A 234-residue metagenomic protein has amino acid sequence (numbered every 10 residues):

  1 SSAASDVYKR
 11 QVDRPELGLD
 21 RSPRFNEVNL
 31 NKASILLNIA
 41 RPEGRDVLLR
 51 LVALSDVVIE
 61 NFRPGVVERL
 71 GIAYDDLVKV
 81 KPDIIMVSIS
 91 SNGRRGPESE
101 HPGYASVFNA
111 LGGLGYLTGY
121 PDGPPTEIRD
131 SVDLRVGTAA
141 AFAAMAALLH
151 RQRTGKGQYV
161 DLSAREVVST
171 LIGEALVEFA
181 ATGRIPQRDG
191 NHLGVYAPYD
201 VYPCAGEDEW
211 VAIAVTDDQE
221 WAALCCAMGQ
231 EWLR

Functional and structural regions predicted by a protein language model:
S2-A143, A147-K156: N-terminal helix-loop segment corresponding to the beta1-alpha1 unit of nucleotide/adenylate-binding folds
K9-V12, A180-Q187: Short Pro/Gly-enriched beta-strand edge/turn motifs at strand-loop
R21-S22, Y196-P198: Residues that act as N-cap/strand-start positions at coil-to-secondary-structure junctions
D130-M145, A164-I172, T216, E220: Mid-domain beta-loop-alpha active-site segment that forms a flexible, acidic cofactor/metal-binding surface
G137-G157, T170, E174-T182, C225-W232: Oxidoreductase and adenylate-handling cofactor-binding alpha/beta cores
G157-R165: Beta-strand segments within the central parallel beta-sheet cores of soluble alpha/beta enzyme folds
P186-G194, V201, I213: Short Gly/Pro-enriched turn/cap motifs at secondary-structure boundaries
P198-R234: Aromatic-enriched alpha-helical interface/lid elements that frame and gate functional surfaces
